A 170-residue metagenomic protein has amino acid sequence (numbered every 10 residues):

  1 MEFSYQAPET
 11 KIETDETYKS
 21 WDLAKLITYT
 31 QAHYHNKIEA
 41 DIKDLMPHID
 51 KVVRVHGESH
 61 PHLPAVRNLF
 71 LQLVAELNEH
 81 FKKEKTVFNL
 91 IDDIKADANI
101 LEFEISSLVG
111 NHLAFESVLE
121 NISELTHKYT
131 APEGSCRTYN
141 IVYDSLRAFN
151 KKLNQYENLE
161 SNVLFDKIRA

Functional and structural regions predicted by a protein language model:
M1-A170: Small-residue-biased structural context
